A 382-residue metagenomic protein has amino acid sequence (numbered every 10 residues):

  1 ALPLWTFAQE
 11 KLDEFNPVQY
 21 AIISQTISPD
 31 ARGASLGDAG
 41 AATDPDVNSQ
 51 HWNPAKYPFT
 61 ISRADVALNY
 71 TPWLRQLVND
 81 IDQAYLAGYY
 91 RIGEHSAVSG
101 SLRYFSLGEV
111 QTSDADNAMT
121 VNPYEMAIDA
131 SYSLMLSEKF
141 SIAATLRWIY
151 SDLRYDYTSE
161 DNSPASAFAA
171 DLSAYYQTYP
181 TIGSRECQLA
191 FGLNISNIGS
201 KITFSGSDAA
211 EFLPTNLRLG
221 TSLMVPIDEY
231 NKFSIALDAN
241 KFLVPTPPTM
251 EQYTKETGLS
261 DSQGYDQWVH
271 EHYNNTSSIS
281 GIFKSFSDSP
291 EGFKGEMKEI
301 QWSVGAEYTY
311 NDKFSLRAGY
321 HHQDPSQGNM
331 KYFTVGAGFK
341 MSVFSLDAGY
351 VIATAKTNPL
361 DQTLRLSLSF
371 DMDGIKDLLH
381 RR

Functional and structural regions predicted by a protein language model:
L4-A8: Sec/Tat signal peptide C-region and signal peptidase I cleavage site
Q9-R382: Subset of outer-membrane beta-barrel
